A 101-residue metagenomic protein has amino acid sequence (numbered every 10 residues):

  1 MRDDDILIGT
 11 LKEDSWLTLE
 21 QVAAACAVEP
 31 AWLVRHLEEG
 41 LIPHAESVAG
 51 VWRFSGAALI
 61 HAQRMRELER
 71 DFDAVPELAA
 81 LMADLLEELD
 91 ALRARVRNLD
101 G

Functional and structural regions predicted by a protein language model:
R2-E20, A24, P30, V34 (+1 more regions): Arg/Lys-rich, alpha-helical DNA-contact motif
